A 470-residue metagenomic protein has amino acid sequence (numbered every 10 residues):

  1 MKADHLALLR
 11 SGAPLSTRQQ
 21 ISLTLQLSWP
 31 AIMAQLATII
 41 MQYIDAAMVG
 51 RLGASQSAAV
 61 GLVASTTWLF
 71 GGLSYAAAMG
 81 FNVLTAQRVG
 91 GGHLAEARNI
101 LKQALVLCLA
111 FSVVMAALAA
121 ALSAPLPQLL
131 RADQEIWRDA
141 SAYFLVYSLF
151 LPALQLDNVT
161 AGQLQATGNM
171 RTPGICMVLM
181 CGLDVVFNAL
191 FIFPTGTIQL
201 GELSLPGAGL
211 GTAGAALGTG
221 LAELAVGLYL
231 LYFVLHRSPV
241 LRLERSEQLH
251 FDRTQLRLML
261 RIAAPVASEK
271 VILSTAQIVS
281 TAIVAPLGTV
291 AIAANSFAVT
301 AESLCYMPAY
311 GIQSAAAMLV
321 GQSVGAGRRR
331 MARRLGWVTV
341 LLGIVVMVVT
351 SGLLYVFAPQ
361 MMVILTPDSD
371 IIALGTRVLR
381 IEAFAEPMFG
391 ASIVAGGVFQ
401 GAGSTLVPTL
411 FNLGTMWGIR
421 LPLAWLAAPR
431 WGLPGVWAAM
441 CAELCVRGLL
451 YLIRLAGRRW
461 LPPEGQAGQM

Functional and structural regions predicted by a protein language model:
M1-A31, T85-P152, L183, P194 (+3 more regions): Short alpha-helical transmembrane segments in multi-pass integral membrane proteins
L15-A47, R51-L52, S65-G80, L84 (+5 more regions): N-terminal transmembrane alpha-helices
Q26-D45, V146, D157, A222-V226 (+4 more regions): Transmembrane helical elements of multi-pass membrane transporters/channels
Q35-I39, G72, S112, A116 (+12 more regions): Residue-level hotspots within the lipid-embedded alpha helices of multi-pass solute transporters
I40-A58, P127-Q134, L190-T195, L203-L210 (+5 more regions): Helix-terminus/linker motif at the lipid-water interface of multi-pass membrane proteins
V49-W68, E135-A142, T212-A213, L217 (+5 more regions): Interfacial/gating helices of multi-pass transporter permease domains
S57-A117, L154-G168, T172-P173, T281 (+2 more regions): Small-residue-rich hydrophobic transmembrane alpha-helices
A78, N82, Y147-Q165, P173-C181 (+5 more regions): Short runs within selected transmembrane alpha-helices of multi-pass transporters and secretion channels
